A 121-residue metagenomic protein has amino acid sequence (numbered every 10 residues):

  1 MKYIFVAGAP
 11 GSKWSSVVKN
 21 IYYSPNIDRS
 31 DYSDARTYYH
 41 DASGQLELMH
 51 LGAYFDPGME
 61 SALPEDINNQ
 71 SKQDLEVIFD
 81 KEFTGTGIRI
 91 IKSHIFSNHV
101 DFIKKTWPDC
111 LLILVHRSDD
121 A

Functional and structural regions predicted by a protein language model:
M1-I78: PAPS-dependent sulfotransferase catalytic core
I78-G87: Flexible, charged surface loops at secondary-structure boundaries
G87-A121: PAPS-dependent sulfotransferase catalytic domain
